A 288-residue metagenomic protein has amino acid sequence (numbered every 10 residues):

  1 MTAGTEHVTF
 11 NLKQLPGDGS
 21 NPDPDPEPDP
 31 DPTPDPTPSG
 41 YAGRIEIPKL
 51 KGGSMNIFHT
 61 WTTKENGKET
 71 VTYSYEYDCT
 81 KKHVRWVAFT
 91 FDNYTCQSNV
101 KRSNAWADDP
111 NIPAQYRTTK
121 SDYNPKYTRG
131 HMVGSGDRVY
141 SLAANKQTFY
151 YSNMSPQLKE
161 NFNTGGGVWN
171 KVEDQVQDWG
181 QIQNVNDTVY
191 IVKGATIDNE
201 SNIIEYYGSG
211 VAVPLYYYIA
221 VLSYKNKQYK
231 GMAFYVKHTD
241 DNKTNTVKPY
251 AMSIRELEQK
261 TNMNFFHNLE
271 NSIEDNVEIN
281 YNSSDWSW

Functional and structural regions predicted by a protein language model:
M1-W288: Domain-level detector for secreted/extracellular nuclease and nuclease-toxin modules, and for the ENPP-like C-terminal
